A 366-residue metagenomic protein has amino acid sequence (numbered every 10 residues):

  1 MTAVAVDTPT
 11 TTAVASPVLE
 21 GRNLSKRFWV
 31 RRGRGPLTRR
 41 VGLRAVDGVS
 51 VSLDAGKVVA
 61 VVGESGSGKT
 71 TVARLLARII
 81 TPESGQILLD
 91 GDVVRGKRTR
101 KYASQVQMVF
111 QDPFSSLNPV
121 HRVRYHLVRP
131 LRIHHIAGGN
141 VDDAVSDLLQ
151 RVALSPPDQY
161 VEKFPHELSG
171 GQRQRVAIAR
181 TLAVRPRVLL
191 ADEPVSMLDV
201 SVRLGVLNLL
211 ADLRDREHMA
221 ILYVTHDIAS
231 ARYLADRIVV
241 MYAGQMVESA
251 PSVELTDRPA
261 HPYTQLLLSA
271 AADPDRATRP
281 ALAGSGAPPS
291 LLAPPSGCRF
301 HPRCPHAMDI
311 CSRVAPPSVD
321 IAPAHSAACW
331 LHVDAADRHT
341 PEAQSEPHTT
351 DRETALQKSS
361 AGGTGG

Functional and structural regions predicted by a protein language model:
A3-V6, T11-P17, R31-L37, Q159 (+1 more regions): Short catalytic/signature loops enriched in Gly
G35-R40, V93-Q107, Y125, I133 (+2 more regions): ABC ATPase NBD coupling module
A77: Helix-to-loop junction immediately C-terminal to a conserved catalytic motif
G85-V93: Conserved ABC transporter NBD signature motif
F164-L168, Q172: Conserved ABC ATPase signature
A183-R187: A short, proline-enriched helix->beta-strand linker immediately N-terminal to the Walker B motif in ABC-type P-loop
P194, L198-R279: P-loop NTP-binding/switch modules centered on Walker-like glycine-rich loops
